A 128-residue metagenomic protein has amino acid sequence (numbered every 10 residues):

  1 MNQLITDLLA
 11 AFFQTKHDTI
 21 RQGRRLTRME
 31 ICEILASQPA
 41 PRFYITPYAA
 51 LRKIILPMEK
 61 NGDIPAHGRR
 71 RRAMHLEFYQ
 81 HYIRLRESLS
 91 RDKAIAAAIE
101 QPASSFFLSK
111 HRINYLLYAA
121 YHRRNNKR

Functional and structural regions predicted by a protein language model:
M1-I20, R24, R28, E33-L85 (+1 more regions): Basic, amphipathic alpha-helix used for nucleic-acid engagement in HTH/winged-helix/SANT-Myb modules and analogous
E33-K53, A96-A119: Short, basic interhelical loop/turn and adjoining N-cap of the next helix at nucleic-acid- or acidic-partner-contacting
E77, S88, D92-Q101: Phospho-regulated, low-complexity intrinsically disordered regions of nuclear gene-regulatory and chromatin-associated
L116-R128: Acidic, proline/glycine-rich low-complexity IDRs
